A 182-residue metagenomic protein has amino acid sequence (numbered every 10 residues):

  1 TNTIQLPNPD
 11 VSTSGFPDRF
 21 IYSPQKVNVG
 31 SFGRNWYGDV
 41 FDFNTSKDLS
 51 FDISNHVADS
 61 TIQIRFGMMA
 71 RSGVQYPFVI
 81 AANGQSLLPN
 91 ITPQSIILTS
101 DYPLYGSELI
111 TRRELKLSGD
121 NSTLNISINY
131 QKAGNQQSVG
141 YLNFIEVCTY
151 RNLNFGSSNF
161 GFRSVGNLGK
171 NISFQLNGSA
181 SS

Functional and structural regions predicted by a protein language model:
T1-S182: Structured catalytic cores of large enzymes
